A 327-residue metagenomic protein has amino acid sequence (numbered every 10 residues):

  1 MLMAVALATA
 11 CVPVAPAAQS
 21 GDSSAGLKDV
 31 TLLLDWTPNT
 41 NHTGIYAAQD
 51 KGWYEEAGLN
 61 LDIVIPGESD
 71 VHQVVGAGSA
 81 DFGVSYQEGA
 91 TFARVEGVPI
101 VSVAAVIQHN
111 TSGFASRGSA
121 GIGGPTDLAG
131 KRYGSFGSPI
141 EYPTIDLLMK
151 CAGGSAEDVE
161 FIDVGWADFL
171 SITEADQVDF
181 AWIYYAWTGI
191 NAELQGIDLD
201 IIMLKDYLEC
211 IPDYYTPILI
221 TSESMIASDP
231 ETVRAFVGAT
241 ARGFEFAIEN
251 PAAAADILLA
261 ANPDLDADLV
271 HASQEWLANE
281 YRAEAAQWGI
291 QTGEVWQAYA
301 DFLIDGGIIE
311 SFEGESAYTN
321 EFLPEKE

Functional and structural regions predicted by a protein language model:
M1-K28, E325-E327: Short, low-complexity disordered leader/linker segments with a strong preference for bacterial N-terminal type II
G21-W166, L170-Y185, I202-M203: Short, glycine-/small- and polar/acidic-enriched structural segments that line small-molecule recognition paths
Q49-G52, A57-G58, S79, V84-Q87 (+10 more regions): Sec/Tat-exported extracytoplasmic proteins
E88, D168-S171, D176-N262: Pocket-lining segment of extracytoplasmic ligand-binding domains
A156-E160, I202, N262-E275, I309-A317: Short, surface-exposed acidic
A227-D305: Secondary-structure end/capping motifs
W296-E327: Conserved C-terminal helix/tail region of periplasmic/extracytoplasmic solute-binding proteins
